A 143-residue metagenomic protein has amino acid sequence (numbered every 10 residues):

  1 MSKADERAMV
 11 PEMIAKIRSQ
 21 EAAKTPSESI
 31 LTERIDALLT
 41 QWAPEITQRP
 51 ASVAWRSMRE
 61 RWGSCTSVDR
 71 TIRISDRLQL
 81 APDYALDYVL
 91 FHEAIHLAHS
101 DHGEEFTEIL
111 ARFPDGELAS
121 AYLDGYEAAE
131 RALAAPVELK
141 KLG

Functional and structural regions predicted by a protein language model:
M1-Y88, L97-G143: Active-site-proximal or metal-binding-adjacent scaffold patches in catalytic folds
E93: Walker B catalytic acidic pair
